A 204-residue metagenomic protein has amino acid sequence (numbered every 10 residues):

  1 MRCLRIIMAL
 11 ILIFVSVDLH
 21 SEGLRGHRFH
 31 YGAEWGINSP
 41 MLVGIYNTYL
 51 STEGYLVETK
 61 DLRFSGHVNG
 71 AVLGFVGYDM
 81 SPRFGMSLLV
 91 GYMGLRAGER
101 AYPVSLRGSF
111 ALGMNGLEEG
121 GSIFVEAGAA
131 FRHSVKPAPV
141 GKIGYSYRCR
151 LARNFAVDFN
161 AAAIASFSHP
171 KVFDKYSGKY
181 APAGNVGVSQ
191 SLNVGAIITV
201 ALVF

Functional and structural regions predicted by a protein language model:
M1-R28: Cleavable N-terminal export/targeting peptides
R5-M8, Y31, F110, L151: Sequence-pattern detector for short linear motifs and compositional/periodic biases rather than a specific fold
L10, A33-W35, A161-A163: A structural signal for short, well-ordered beta-strand segments
L19-D79, S134, N193-F204: Short glycine/proline- and aromatic-enriched beta-strand/turn motifs that initiate or cap beta-hairpins
G26, S39, V72-G144, C149-V157 (+1 more regions): Gram-negative (and chloroplast) outer-membrane scaffold detector with strong preference for beta-barrel transmembrane
P40-Y49, K60-R63, Y92, G141-F204: Predominantly the C-terminal beta-signal and adjacent terminal strand-loop region of outer-membrane beta-barrel
E53-V57, R83, G120-G128, Y176-A181: Flexible, solvent-exposed coil segments and beta strand-coil junctions, predominantly the extracellular/periplasmic
